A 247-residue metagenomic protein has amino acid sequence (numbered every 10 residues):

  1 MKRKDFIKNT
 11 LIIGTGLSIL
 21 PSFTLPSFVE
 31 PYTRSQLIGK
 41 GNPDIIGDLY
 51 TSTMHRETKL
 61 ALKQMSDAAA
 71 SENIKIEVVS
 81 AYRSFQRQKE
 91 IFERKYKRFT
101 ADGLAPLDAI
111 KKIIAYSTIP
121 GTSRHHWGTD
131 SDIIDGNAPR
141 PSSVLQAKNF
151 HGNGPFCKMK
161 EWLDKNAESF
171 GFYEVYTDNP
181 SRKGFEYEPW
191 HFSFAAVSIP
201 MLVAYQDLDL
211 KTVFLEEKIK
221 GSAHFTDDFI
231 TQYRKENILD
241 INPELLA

Functional and structural regions predicted by a protein language model:
K2-A247: Extracytoplasmic cell-surface/polysaccharide-interacting catalytic and binding patches
